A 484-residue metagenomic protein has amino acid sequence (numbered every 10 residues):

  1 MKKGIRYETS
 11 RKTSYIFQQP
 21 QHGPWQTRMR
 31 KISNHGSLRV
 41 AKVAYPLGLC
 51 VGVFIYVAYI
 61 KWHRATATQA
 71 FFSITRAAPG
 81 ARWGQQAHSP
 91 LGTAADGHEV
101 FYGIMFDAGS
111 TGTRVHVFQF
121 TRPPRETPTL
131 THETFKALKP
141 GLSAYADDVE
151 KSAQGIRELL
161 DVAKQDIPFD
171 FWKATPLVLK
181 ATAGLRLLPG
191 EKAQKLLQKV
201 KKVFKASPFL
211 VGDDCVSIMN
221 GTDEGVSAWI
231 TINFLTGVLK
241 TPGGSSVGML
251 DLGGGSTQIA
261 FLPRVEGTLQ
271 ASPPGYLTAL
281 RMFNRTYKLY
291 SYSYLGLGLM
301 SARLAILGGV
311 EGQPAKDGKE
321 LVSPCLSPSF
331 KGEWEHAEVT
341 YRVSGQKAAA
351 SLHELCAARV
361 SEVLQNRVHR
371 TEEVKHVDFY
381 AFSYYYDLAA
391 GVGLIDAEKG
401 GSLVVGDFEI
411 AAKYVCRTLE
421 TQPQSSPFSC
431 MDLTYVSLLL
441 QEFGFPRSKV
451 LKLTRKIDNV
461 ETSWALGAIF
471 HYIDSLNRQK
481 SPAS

Functional and structural regions predicted by a protein language model:
K2-R11, Y15-L38, G103, V117 (+4 more regions): Helical "lid/coupling" subdomains associated with nucleotide-phosphate turnover
H35-G48: Membrane-interface recognition of transmembrane alpha-helix starts, especially the cytoplasmic loop-to-helix transition
A41, I55-T68, L394-D396: Transmembrane-helix exit/juxtamembrane "anchor" motif
Y45-V57: Hydrophobic membrane-insertion alpha-helices, especially the h-region of bacterial N-terminal signal peptides
W62-A81, T127-T131, A483-S484: Interhelical loop segments of eukaryotic multi-pass membrane proteins
R76-G97: N-terminal low-complexity, Pro/Thr/Ser-rich intrinsically disordered segments that act as propeptides or flexible
H98, F106-R114, L250-S256: A short acidic Gly-Thr/Ser loop motif
P124-E133, V211, T268: Beta-strand initiation motifs
